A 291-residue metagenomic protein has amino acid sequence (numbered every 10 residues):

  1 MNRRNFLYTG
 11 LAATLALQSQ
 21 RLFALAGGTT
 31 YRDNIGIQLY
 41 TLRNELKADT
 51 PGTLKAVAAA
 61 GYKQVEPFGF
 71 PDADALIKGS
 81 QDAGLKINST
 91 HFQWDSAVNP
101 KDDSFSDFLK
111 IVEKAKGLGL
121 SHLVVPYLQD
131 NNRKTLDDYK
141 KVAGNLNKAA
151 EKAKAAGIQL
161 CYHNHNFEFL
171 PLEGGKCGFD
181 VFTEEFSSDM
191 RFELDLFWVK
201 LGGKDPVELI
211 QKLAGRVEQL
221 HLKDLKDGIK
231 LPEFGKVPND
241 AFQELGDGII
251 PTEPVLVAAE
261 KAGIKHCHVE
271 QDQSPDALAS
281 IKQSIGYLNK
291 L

Functional and structural regions predicted by a protein language model:
N5-L25: N-terminal export signals
L11, A97-R191, L278: Active-site acidic/histidine proton-transfer and metal-coordination neighborhood in alpha/beta enzyme cores
Q20-D49, K55-A59: C-terminal segment of N-terminal export signals and the immediately downstream linker at the start of the mature
T29-T30, K55-A59, A73-S89, D107-G119 (+4 more regions): Acidic (Asp/Glu)-rich catalytic clusters
D33-Q38, V65, I87-F92, L123-V125 (+4 more regions): Hydrophobic faces of well-ordered beta-strands that scaffold small-molecule active sites in alpha/beta enzyme cores
R43-K47, Q64-L76, D95-F105, D130-K134 (+4 more regions): Acidic-and-aromatic substrate-binding clefts and catalytic sites of carbohydrate-active enzymes
A155-I249: Acidic/histidine-rich catalytic cores of soluble enzymes
